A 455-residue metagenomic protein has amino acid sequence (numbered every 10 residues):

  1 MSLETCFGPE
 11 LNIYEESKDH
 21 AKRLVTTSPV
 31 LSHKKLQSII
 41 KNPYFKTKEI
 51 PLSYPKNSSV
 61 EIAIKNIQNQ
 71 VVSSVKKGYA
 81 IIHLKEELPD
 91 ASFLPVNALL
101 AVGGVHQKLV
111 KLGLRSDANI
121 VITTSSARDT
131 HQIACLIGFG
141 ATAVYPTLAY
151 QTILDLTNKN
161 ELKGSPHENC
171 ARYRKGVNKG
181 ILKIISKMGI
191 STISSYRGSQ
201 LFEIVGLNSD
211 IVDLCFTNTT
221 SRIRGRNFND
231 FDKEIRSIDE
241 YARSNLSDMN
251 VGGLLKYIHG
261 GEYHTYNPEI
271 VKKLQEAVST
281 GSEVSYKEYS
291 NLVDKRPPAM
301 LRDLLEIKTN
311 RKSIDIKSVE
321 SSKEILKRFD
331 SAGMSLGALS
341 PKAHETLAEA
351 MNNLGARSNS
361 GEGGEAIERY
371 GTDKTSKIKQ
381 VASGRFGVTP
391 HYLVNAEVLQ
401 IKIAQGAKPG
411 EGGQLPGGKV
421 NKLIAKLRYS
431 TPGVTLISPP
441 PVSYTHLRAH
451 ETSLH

Functional and structural regions predicted by a protein language model:
M1-K56, Y79, Q132-I133, G164-I378 (+2 more regions): Flexible, glycine-rich loop/tail regions that form catalytic "lids" or insertion modules at the edges of active sites
P43-S58, L84-K85, R115, L326-S331 (+1 more regions): Gly-rich Lys/Arg/Thr-decorated short loops/hinges at beta-loop-alpha junctions or inter-strand turns that position
L52-I64, V121-S125, M334-A338, P440-Y444: Active-site mouth loops of central-metabolism enzymes
N97-S116: Alpha-helix-loop-beta-strand connector modules within alpha/beta enzyme cores
D117-V121, I153-C170, L182: Short beta-alpha connecting loops at secondary-structure transitions that line or flank enzyme active sites
R128-G138: Catalytic cores of alpha/beta
F139-L156, G364: Glycine-rich phosphate-binding active-site loops on the catalytic face of alpha/beta enzymes
T445-T452: Conserved small/polar residues in nucleotide/adenosyl-binding loops
